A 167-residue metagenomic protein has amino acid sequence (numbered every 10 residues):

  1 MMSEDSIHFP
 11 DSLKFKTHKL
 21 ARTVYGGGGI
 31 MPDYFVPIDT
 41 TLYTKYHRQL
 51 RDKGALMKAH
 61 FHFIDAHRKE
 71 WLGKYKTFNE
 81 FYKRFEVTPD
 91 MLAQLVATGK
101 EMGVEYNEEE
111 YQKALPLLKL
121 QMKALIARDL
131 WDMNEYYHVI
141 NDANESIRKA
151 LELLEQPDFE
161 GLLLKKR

Functional and structural regions predicted by a protein language model:
M1-R167: Conserved functional hotspot residues or short segments at active or partner-binding sites across diverse domains
